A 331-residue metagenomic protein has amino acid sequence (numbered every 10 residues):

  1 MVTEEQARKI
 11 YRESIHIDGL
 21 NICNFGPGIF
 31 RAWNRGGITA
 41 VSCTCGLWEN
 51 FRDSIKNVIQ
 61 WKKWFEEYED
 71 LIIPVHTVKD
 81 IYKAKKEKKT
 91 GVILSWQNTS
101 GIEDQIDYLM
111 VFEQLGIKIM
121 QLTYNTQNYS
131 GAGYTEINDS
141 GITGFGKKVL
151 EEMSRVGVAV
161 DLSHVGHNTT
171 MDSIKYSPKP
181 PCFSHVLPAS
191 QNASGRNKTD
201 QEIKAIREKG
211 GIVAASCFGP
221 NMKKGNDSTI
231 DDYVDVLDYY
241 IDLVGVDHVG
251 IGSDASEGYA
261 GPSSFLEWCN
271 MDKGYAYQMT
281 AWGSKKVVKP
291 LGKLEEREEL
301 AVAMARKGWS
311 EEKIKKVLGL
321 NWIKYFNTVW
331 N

Functional and structural regions predicted by a protein language model:
M1-D139, A193-N331: N-terminal hydrophobic targeting/anchoring segments and the immediately downstream early-domain regions of hydrolases
S100-E103, Q114-R196: Divalent metal-binding pocket/active-site signature
